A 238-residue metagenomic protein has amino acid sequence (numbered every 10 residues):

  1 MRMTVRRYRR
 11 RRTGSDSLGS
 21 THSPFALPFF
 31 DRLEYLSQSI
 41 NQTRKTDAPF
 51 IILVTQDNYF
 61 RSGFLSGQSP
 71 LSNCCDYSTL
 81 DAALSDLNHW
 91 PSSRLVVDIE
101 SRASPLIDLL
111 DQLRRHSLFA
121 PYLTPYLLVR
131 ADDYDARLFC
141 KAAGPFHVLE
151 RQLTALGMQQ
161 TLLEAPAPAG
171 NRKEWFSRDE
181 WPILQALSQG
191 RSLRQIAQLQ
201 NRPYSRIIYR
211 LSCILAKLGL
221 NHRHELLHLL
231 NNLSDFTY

Functional and structural regions predicted by a protein language model:
M1-P166: N-terminal regulatory/sensing modules of transcriptional regulators
R10, R202, L220: Short glycine/serine/threonine/alanine-rich loop segments
A82, S192, E225: Residue-level recognition of oxygen-bearing side chains
S92, D179, L220-N221: Long amphipathic alpha-helical scaffold regions
T161, R210-C213: Residues within the DNA-recognition helix of helix-turn-helix
A169-Y209, N231: Helix-turn-helix DNA-binding segment
L215-Y238: Basic, Lys/Arg-enriched C-terminal extension of HTH/homeodomain DNA-binding domains
